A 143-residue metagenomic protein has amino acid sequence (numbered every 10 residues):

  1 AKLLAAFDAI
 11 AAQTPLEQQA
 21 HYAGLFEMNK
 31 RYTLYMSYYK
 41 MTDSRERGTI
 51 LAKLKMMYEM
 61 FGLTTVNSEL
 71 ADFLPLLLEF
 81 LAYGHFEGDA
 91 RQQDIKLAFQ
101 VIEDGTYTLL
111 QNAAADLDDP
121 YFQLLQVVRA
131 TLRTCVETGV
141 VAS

Functional and structural regions predicted by a protein language model:
A1-S143: Charged, alpha-helix-forming regions
